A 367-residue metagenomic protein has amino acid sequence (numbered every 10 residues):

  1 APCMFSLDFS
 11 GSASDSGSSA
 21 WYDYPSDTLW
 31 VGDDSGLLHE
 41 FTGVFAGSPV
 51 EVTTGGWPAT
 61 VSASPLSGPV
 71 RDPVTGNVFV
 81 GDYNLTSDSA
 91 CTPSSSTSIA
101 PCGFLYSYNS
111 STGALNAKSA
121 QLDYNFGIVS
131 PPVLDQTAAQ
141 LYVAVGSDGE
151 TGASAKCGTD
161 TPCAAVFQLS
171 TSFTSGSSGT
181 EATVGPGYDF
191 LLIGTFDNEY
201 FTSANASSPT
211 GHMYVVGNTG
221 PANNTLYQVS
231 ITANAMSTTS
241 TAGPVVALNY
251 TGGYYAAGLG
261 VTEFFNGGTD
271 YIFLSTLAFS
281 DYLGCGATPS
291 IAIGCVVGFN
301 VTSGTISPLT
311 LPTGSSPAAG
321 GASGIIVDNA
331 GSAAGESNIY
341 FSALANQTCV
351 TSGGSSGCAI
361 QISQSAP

Functional and structural regions predicted by a protein language model:
A1-P367: Mobile, glycine-rich extracellular loop/lid and propeptide segments that shape or gate substrate/ligand access
